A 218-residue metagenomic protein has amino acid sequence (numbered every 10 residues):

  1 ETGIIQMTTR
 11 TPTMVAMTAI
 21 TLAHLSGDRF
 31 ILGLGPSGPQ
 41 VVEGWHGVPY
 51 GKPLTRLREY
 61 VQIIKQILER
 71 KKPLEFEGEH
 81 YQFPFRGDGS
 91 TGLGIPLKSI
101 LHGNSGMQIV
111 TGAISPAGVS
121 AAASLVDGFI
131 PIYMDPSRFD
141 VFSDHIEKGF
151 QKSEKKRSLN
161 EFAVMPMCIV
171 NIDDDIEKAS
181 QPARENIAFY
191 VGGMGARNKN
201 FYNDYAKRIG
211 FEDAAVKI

Functional and structural regions predicted by a protein language model:
E1-G3, F30-L34, I109-G112, F129-P131 (+1 more regions): Hydrophobic faces of well-ordered beta-strands that scaffold small-molecule active sites in alpha/beta enzyme cores
I5-M7, G35-P39, I114-P116, M134 (+1 more regions): Active-site beta-loop-alpha junctions enriched in small/polar residues
I5-P12, G103-I114, V170-N171, I218: Active-site mouth loops of central-metabolism enzymes
T8-T21, G51: Glycine-rich anion/phosphate-binding loops
A19-R29, A123, E154-L159: Acidic (Asp/Glu)-rich catalytic clusters
G38-P49, S124-L125: Acidic/polar active-site rim loop that often engages polyanionic ligands
G51-K98, F139-I218: An alpha-helical appendage that flanks or caps ligand/catalytic pockets
G103-H145, G149: Loop-centered beta-sheet repeat module
